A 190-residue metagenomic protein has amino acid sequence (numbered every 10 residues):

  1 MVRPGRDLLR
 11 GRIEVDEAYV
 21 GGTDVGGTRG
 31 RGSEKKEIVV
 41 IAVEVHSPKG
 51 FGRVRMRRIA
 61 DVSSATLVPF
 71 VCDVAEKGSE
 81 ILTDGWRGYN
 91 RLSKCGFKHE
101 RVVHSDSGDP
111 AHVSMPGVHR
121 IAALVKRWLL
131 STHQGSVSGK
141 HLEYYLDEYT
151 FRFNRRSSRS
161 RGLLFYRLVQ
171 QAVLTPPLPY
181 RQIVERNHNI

Functional and structural regions predicted by a protein language model:
M1-I190: Residue-level recognition of single "structural anchor" positions that define or cap local secondary structure
